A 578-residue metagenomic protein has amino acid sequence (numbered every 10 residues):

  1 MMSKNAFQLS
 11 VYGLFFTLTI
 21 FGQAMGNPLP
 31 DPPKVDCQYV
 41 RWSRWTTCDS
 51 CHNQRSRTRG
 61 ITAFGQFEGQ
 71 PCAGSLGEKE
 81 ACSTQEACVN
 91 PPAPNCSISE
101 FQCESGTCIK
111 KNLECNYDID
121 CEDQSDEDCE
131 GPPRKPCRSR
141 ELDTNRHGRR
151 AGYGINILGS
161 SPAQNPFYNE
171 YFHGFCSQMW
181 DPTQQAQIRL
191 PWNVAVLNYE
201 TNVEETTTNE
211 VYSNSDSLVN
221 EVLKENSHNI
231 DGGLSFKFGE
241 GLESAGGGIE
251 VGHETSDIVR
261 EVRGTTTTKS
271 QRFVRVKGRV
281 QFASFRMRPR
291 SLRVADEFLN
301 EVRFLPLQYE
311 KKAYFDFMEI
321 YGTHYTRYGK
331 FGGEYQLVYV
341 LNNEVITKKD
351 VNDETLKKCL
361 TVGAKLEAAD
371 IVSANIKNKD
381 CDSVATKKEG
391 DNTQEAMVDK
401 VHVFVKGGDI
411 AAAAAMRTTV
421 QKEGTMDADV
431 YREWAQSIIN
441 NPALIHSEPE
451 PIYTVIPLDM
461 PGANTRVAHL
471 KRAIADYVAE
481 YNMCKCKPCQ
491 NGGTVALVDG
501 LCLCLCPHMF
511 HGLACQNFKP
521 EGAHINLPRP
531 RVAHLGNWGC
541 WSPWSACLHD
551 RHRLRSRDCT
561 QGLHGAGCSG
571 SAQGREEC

Functional and structural regions predicted by a protein language model:
M2-E100, E104-G106, K111, D123-R138 (+3 more regions): Thrombospondin type-1
Q38-R41, H52, E225-N229, N482 (+4 more regions): Short, surface-exposed loop/turn motifs at beta-strand boundaries within globular domains
S56-T58, D231-G233, T361, L503 (+1 more regions): Beta-strand secondary-structure signal
P71-A73, S125-E127, E261-T265, K377-C381 (+6 more regions): Short coil/turn segments at secondary-structure boundaries
I109-C115, C489-A496, L503-P507: Short Cys/His-rich zinc-binding micro-motifs
Y117-C121: Acidic, glycine-anchored loop motifs typical of Ca2+
P132-N491, A496: Membrane-permeabilization and membrane-interfacing ectodomains
G512: Conserved HRD-motif arginine in the catalytic loop of eukaryotic-like protein kinases
